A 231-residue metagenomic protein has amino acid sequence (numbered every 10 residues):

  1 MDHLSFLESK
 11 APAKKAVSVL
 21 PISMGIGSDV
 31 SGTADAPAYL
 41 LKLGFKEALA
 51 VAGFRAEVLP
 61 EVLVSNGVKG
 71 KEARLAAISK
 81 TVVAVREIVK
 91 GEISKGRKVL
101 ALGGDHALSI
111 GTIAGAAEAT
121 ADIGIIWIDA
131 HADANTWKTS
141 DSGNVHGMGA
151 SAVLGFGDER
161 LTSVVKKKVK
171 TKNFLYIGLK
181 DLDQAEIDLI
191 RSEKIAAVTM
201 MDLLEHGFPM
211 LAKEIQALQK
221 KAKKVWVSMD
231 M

Functional and structural regions predicted by a protein language model:
D2-M231: Conserved alpha-helical scaffold segments that buttress catalytic/binding sites
